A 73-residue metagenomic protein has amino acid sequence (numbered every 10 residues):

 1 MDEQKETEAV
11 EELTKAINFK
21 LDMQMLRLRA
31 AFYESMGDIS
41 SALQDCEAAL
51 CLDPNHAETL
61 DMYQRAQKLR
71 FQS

Functional and structural regions predicted by a protein language model:
M1-S73: Alpha-helical tetratricopeptide repeat
